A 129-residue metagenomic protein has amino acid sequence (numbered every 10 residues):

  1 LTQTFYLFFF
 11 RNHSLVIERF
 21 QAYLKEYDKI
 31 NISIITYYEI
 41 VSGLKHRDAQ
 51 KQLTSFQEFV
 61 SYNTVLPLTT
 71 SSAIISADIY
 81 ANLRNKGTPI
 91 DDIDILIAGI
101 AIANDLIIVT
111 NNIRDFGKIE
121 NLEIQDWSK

Functional and structural regions predicted by a protein language model:
L1-I32, S42-E58, N63: Short, well-structured N-terminal submotif of metal-dependent ribonuclease cores
L1-T2, S33, I90-D91, N112: Histidine- and aromatic-rich ligand-binding microenvironments
T2-Q3, V16, I40, S76 (+2 more regions): Generic structural signal for small/hydrophobic residues in well-ordered secondary structure, especially within
F5, T36, S72, I97 (+1 more regions): Alpha-helix capping/helix-boundary segments
A22, A98, I102-K129: Acidic, PIN/NYN-like endoribonuclease modules and their adjacent C-terminal/linker elements
N31, L66, Q125: General small-molecule cofactor/ligand-binding pocket signal
T36, D48, Q52, S72-I75: Hydrophobic/aromatic residues within well-ordered alpha-helical segments
T64-V109: Active-site neighborhoods of divalent-metal-dependent phosphate/nucleic-acid chemistry enzymes
